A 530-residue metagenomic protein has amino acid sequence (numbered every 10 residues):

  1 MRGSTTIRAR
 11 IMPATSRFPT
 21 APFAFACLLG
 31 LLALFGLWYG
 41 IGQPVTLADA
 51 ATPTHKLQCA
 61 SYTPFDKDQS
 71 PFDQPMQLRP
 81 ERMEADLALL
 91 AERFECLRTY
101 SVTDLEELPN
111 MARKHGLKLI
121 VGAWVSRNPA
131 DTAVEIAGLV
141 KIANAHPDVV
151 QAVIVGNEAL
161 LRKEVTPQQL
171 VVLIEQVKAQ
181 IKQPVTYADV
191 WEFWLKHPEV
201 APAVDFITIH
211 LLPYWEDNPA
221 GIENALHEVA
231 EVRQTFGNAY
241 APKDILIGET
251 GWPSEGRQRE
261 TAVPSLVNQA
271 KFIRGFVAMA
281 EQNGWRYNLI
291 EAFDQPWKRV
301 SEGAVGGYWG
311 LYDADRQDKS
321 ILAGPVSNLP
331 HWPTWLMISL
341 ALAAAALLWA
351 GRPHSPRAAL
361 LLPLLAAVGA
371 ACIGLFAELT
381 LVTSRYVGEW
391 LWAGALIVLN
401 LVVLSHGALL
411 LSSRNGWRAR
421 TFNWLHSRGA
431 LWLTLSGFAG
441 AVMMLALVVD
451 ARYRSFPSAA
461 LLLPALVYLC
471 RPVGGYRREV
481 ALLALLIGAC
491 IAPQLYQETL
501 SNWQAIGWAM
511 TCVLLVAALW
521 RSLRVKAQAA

Functional and structural regions predicted by a protein language model:
Q58, E260-A323: Substrate-binding cleft of secreted/luminal carbohydrate-active enzymes
A60, L97, V153, I207 (+2 more regions): Conserved, mostly hydrophobic/aromatic
S61-V134: N-terminal carbohydrate-binding/catalytic regions of secreted carbohydrate-active enzymes
L108-P184: Substrate-binding cleft of extracellular glycoside hydrolase catalytic domains
H115, V121, Q151, D189-E228 (+1 more regions): Aromatic- and acid-rich polysaccharide-binding/catalytic face of secreted or lumenal carbohydrate-active enzymes
A123, V177-L195, P242-E249, W285-Q295: Aromatic-lined carbohydrate-recognition surfaces of secreted/lumenal glycan-active proteins
L211-P219, N238-Q269, D294, K298 (+1 more regions): Active-site clefts of carbohydrate-active enzymes
P353-A530: Alpha-helical transmembrane segments of integral membrane proteins
